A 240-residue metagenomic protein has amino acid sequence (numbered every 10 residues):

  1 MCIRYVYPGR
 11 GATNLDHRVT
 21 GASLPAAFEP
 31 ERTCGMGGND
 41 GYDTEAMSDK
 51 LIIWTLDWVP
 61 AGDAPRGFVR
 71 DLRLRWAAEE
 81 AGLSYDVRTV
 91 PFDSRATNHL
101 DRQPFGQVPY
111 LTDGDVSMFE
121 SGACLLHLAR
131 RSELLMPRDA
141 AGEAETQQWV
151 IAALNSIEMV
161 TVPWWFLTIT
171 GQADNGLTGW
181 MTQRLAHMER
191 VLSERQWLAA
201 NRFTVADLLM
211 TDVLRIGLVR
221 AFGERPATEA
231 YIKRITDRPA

Functional and structural regions predicted by a protein language model:
M1-I3, P8: Intrinsic disorder/low-complexity segments
Y7, N14-H17, D43: Intrinsic-disorder-associated, low-complexity terminal segments enriched in Asp/Asn/His/Tyr and depleted of Lys/Arg
N39-G176: GST-like domain detector, emphasizing the conserved glutathione-binding G-site in the N-terminal thioredoxin-like
Y42-T44, S48-L51, V150-D237: GST-like fold's C-terminal all-alpha helical module
